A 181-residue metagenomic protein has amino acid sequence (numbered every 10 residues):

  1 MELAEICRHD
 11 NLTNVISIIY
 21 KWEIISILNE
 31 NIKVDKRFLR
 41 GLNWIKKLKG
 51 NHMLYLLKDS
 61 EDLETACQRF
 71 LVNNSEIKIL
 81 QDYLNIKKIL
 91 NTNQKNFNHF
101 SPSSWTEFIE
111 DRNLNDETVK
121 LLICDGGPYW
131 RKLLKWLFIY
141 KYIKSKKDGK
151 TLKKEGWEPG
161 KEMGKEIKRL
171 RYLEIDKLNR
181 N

Functional and structural regions predicted by a protein language model:
M1-G127: Conserved, hydrophobic alpha-helical core segments of structured domains
L114-N181: Charged substrate- and nucleic-acid-binding regions of tRNA-handling and nucleotidyl-transfer enzymes, centered on
